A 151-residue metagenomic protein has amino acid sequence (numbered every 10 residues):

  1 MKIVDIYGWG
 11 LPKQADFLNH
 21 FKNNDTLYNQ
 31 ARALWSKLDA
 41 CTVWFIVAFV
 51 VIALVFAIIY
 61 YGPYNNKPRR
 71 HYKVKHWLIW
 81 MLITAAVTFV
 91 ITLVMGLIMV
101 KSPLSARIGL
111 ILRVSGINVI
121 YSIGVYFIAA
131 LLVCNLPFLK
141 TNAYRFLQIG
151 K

Functional and structural regions predicted by a protein language model:
M1-L54: N-terminal signal-anchor transmembrane alpha-helix
W44-H76: Cytoplasmic juxtamembrane interface segments
I46, L78-L82, G116: Hydrophobic alpha-helical transmembrane segments
V50-L54, I120-L131: Hydrophobic cores of alpha-helical transmembrane segments in multi-pass inner/ER membrane proteins, independent
Y72-I91: Transmembrane alpha-helical segments of multi-pass membrane proteins
V94-A106: Juxtamembrane "helix-exit" motif on the non-cytosolic side of transmembrane helices
S105-I117: Non-cytosolic membrane-interface motifs at loop->transmembrane helix junctions
V125-K151: Cytosolic juxtamembrane helix at the C-terminal end of the final transmembrane segment
